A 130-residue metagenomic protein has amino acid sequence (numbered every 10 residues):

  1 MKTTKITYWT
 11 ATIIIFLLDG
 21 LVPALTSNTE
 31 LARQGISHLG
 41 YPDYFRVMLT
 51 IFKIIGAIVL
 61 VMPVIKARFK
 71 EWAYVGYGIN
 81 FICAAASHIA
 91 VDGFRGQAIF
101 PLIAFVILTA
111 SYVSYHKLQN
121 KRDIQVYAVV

Functional and structural regions predicted by a protein language model:
M1-V130: Membrane-interface extramembranous regions
